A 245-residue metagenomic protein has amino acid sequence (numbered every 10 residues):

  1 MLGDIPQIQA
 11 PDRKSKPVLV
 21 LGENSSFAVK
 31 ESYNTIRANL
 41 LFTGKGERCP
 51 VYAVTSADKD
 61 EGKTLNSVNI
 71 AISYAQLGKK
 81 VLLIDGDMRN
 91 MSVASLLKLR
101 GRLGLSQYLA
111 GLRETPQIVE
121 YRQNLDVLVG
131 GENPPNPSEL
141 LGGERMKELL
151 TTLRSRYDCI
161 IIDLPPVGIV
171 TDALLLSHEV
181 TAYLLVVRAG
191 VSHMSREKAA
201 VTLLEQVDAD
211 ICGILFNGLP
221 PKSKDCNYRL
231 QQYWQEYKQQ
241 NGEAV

Functional and structural regions predicted by a protein language model:
M1-K80, G86-S92, L99-R102, P135 (+1 more regions): Short boundary/hinge segments that flank catalytic cores
D12-S15, E120, L176: Short loop/helix-cap segments at secondary-structure boundaries that form the rim of catalytic
F27, N34, Y52, L65-V68 (+10 more regions): Feature representing long, continuous alpha-helical segments
N39, A57, L96, Y108 (+4 more regions): Amphipathic alpha-helical segments that mediate coupling or scaffolding at interfaces
R48-V51, D85, V127-G130, E179-A182: A short alpha-helix capping/helix-coil boundary motif
Y74-E132, L150, S155, S192-M194: Phosphate-binding loop that captures ATP/GTP phosphates
S106, G130, S138-Q239: Conserved catalytic-core segment of NTP-binding enzymes
